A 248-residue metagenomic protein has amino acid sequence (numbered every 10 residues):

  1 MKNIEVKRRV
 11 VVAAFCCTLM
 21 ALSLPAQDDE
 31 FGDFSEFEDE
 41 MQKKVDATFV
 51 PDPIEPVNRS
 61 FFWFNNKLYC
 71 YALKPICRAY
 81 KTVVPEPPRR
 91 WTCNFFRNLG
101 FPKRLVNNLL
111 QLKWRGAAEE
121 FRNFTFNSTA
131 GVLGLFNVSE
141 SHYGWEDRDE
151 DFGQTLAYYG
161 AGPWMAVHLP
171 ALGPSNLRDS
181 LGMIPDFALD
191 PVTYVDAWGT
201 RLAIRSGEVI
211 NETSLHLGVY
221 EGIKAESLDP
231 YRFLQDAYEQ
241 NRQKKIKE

Functional and structural regions predicted by a protein language model:
K2-V12: Bacterial N-terminal signal peptides that target proteins for export
E5-K7, F61, T129: Intrinsically disordered, low-complexity sequence elements enriched in Ser/Thr/Gly/Pro
V12-A21: Bacterial N-terminal signal peptides
C16, D46-F49, R148: Short, functionally important structural connectors and interaction interfaces within domains
L24-L112, R201-E248: N-terminal targeting leaders of membrane proteins
N94-P174: Mid-length scaffold segments of soluble, non-membrane domains
V138-S141, T155, G160-K247: Surface-exposed interaction patches
